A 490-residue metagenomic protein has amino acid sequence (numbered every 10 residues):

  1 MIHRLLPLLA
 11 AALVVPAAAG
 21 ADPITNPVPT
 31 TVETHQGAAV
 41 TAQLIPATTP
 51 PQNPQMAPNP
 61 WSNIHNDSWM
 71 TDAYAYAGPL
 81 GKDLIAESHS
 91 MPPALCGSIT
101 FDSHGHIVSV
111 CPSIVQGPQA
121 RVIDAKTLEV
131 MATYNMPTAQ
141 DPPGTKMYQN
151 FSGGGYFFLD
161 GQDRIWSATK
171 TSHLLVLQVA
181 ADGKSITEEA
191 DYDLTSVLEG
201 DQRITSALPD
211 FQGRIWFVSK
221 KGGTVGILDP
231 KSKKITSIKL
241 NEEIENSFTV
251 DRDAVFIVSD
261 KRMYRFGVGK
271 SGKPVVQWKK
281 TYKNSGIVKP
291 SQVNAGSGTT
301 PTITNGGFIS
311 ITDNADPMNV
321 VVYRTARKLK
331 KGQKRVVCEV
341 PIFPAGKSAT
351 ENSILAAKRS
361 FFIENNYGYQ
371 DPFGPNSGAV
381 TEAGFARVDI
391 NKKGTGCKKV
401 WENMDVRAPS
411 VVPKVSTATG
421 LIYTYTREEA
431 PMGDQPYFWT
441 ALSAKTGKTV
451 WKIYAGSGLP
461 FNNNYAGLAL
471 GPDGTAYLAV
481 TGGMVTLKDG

Functional and structural regions predicted by a protein language model:
G20-A139, Q162-R164, D489-G490: Sequence/structural signature of beta-propeller modules and their immediately flanking N-terminal secretory/stalk
L80-L84, T133-Y148, E189-G200, V275-N294 (+3 more regions): Surface-exposed loop and turn segments in beta-propeller and other repeat-based domains that flank or scaffold
M91-T100, Q140-F158, S196-L208, N241-R252 (+4 more regions): Repeated scaffold domains used in trafficking and secretory/extracellular systems, primarily beta-propellers
H106-V110, R164-A168, R214-V218, A254-I257 (+5 more regions): Conserved beta-propeller blade signature
C111, F308-T312, E351-L459: Loop/turn-rich, solvent-exposed surfaces of beta-rich toroidal or solenoidal domains
D124, A180, L228-D229, R265-G267 (+3 more regions): Beta-propeller blade signature
N135-G154, F158-L159, A168-Q212, S219-G223 (+2 more regions): Asp-box/WD-like beta-propeller blade repeats and closely related beta-sheet repeat scaffolds
N462-G490: Blade-level signature of beta-propeller repeat domains, shared across WD40, Kelch, NHL, RCC1 and BNR/Asp-box propellers
